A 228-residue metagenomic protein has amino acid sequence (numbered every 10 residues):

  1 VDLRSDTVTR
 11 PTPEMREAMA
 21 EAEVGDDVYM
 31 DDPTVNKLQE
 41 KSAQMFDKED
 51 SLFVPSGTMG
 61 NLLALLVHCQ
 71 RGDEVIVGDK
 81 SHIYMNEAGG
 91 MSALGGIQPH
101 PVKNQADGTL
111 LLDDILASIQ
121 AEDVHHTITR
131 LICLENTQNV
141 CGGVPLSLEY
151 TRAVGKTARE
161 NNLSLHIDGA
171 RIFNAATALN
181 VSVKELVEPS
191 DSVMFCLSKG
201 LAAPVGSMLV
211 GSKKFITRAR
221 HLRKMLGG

Functional and structural regions predicted by a protein language model:
D2-G228: Conserved PLP-enzyme active-site core in the AAT-like
